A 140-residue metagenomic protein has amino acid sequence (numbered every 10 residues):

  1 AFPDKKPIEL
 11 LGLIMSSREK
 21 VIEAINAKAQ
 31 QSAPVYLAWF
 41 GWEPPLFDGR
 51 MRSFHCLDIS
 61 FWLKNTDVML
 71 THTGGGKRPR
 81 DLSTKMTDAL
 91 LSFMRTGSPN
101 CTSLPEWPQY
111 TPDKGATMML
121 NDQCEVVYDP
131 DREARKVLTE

Functional and structural regions predicted by a protein language model:
A1-K77, A89, T96: Substrate-gating cap/lid region and adjacent catalytic-acid/histidine neighborhood within extracellular/lumenal
L46-R50, G115, Y128-P130: Short, solvent-exposed polar/charged micro-motifs at secondary-structure junctions
S53-F54, T84, Y110-P112: A structural signal for short secondary-structure junctions
D58, P79, N100, D131-E133: Adenosyl-5′-phosphate
K77-D81, P108-T111: Glycine-rich, flexible loop segments associated with nucleotide phosphate handling
P79-T102: Non-catalytic, well-ordered alpha-helical segments in soluble enzyme domains
N100-V127: Mature extracytoplasmic/periplasmic domains
Q123-E140: Tryptophan-rich aromatic "cage" segments
